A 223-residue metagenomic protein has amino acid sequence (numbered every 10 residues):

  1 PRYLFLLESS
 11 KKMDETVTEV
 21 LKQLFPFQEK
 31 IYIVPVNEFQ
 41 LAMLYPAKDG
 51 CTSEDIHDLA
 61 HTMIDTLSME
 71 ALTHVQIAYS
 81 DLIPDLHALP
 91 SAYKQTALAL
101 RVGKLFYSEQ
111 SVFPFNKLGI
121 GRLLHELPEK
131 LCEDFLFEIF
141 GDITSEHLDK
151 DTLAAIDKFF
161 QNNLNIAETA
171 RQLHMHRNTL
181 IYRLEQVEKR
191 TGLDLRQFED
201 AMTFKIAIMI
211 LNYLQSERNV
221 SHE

Functional and structural regions predicted by a protein language model:
P1-E223: Cytosolic nucleotide-utilizing catalytic cores of signal-transduction proteins
